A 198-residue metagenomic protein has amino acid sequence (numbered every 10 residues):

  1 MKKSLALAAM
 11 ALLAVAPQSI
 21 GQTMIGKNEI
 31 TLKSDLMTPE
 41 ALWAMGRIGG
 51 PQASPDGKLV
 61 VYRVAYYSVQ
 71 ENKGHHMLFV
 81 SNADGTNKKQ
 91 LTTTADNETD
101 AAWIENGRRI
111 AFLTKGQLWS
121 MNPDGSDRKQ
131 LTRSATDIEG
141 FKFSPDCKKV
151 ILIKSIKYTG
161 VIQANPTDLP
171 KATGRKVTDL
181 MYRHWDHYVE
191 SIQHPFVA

Functional and structural regions predicted by a protein language model:
M1-G26: Bacterial Sec-dependent N-terminal signal peptides
M24, H76, S155-A198: Predominantly five- to eight-bladed beta-propeller fold
M24-R47, K73, S81-N97, T114 (+2 more regions): Multi-bladed beta-propeller domains
E40-H76: Beta-strand-rich domains and repeat architectures in extracellular enzymes and scaffolds, especially beta-propellers
G57-V60, G107-A111, V150-I151: Hydrophobic beta-strand positions that form the internal "hydrophobic ladder" of WD40/Gbeta-like beta-propeller blades
